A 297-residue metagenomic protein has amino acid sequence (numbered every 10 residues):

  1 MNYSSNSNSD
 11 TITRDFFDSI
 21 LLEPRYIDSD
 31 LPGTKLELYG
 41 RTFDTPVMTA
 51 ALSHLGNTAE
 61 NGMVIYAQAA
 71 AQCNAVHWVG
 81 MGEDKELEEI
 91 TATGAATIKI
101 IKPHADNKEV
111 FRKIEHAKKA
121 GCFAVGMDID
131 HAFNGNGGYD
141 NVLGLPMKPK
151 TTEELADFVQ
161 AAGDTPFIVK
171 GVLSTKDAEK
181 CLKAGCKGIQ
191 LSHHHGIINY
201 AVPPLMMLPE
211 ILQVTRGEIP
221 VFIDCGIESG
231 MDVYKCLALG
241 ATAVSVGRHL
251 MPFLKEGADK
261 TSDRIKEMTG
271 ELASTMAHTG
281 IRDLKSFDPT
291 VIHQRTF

Functional and structural regions predicted by a protein language model:
M1-D10, L254-F297: C-terminal extensions of enzymes
M1-F43, F287, H293-F297: An N-cap/entry alpha-helix motif that binds or orients negatively charged groups
F17-P24, K118-G121, A162, T215 (+2 more regions): Structural signal for hydrophobic packing residues in well-ordered secondary-structure cores of soluble enzyme domains
D30-G40, W78-I90, K113: Short, charged beta->alpha transition segments
E37-G82: Active-site cofactor/substrate anionic-group-binding motifs, chiefly glycine- and Lys/Arg-rich phosphate-binding loops
D44-A50, I223-C225, A243-S245: Short FAD-binding loop at a beta-strand-to-alpha-helix junction that anchors the flavin cofactor in diverse
Q68, Q72, A92-T93, A105-I223 (+2 more regions): Alpha/beta enzyme core
A71-N107: A gly/proline- and charged-residue-enriched helix-loop-helix capping module
